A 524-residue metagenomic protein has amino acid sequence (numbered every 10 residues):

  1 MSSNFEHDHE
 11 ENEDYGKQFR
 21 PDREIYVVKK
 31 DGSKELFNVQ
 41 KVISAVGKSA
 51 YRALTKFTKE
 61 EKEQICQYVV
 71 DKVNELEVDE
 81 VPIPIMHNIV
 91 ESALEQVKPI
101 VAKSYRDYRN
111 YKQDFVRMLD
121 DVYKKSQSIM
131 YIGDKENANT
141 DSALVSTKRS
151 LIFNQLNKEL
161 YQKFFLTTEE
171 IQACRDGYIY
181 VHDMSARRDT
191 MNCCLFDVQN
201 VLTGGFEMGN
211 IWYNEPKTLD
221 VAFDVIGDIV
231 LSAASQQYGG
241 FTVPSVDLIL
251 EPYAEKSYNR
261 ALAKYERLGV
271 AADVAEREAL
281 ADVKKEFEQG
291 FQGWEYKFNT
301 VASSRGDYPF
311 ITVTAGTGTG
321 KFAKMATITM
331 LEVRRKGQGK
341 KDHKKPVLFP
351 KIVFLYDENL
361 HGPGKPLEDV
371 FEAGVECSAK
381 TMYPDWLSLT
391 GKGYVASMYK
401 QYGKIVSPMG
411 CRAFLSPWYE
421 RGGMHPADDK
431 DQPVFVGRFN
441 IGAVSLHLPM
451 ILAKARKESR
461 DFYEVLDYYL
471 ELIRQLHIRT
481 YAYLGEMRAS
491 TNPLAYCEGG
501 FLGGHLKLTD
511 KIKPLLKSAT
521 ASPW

Functional and structural regions predicted by a protein language model:
S2-M130: Charged, amphipathic alpha-helical regulatory modules used for macromolecular assembly or allosteric control
V122-S522: Conserved catalytic cores of very large enzyme subunits
